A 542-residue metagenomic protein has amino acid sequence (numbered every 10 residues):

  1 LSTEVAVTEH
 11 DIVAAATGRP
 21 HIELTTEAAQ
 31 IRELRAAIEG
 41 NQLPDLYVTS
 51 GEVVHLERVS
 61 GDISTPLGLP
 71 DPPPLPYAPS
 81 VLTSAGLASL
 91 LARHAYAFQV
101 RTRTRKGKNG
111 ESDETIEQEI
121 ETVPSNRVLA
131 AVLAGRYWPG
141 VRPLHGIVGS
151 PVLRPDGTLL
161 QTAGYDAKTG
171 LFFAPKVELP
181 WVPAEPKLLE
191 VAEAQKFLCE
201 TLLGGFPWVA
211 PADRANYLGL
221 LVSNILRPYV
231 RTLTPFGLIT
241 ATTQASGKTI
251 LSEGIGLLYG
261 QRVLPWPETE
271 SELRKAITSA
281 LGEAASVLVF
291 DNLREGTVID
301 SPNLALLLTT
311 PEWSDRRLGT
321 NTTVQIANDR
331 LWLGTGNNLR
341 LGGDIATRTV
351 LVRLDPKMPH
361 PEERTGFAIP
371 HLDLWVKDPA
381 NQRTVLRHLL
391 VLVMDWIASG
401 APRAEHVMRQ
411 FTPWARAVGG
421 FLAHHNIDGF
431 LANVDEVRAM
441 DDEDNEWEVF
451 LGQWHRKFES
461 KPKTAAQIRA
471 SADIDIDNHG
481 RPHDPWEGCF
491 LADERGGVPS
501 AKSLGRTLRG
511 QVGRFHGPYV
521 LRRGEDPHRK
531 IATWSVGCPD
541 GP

Functional and structural regions predicted by a protein language model:
L1-A212, Y229, A276, A280-G282 (+4 more regions): N-terminal nucleic-acid engagement/recognition segments and initiation subdomains in replication, restriction
A163, G170-V191, E200-T201, I326-R330 (+2 more regions): Phosphate-sensing "switch" segment of ASCE/P-loop ATPases
P211-I225: N-terminal pre-Walker A segment at the start of P-loop NTPase domains
T232-G237, A285-S286: Pre-Walker A (Motif I) flank of P-loop NTPase domains
P235-G260: Glycine-rich phosphate-binding P-loop
T240-T243, Q261-R262, R274-T278, S286 (+4 more regions): DNA transaction DNA-binding modules
I277, L281, R316-T335: AAA+/SF3 P-loop NTPase mechanochemical coupling elements
S301-V324: Conserved catalytic/switch belt of AAA+ P-loop NTPases
